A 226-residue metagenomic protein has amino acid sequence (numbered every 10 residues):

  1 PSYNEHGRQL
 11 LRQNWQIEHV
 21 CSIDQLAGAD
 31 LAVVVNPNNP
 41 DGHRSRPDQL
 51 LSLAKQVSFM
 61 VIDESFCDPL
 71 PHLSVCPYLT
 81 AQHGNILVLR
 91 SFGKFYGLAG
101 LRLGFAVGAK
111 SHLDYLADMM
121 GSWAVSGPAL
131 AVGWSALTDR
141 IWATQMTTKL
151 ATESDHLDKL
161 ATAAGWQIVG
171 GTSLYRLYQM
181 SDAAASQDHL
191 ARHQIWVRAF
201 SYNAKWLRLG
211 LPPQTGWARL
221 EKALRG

Functional and structural regions predicted by a protein language model:
P1, G42, L70-P71, G97: Short N-terminal helix/helix-N-cap motif within the alpha/beta-hydrolase-1
P1-W15, I23-D24, W123: Substrate-binding/gating loop at the entrance of the active-site cleft, primarily in PLP-dependent aminotransferase-like
Q13, I17-L70: Active-site phosphate-binding strand-loop segment of PLP-dependent enzymes
D48, R192, Y202-G226: PLP-dependent enzyme catalytic core of the Aspartate aminotransferase-like
N85-T162, W166-I168: PLP-dependent aminotransferase class I/II
L101, T172-L174, K205-L207: Short amphipathic alpha-helical segments
A151, A161-H193, L211: Conserved PLP-binding catalytic core of the aspartate aminotransferase-like
